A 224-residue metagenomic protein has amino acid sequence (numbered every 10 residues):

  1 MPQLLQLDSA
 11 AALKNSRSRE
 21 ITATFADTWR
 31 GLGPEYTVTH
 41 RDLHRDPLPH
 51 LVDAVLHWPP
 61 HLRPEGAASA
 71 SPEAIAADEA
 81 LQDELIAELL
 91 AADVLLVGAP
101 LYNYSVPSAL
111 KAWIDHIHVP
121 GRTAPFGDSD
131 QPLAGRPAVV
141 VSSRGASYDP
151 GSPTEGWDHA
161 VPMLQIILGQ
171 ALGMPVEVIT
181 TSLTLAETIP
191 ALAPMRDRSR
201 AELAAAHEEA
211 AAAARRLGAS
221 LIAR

Functional and structural regions predicted by a protein language model:
M1-A99, Y104-V119, E208-R224: N-terminal beta1-alpha1-beta2 submodule of the flavodoxin-like/Rossmannoid cofactor-binding fold
Q3, T37, R136-P137, P175: Residues at the starts of beta-strands that form the adenosine-phosphate
Q6, V97, A138-S142, V178: Structural beta-sheet core signal
A10-A12, G145-Y148, T184-A186: A short, flexible beta-alpha/helix-coil linker loop
L43, S143, T181: Active-site donor-binding loop signature of nucleotide-sugar glycosyltransferases
P49-V55, S152-P153, I189-L192: Short aromatic-enriched loop/helix-cap "lid" or pocket-rim segments at secondary-structure transitions that line
P125-L172: Short, glycine-/small-residue-rich phosphate/pyrophosphate-handling segment
T154-R224: Glycine-rich phosphate/pyrophosphate-binding loop and the adjoining helix
